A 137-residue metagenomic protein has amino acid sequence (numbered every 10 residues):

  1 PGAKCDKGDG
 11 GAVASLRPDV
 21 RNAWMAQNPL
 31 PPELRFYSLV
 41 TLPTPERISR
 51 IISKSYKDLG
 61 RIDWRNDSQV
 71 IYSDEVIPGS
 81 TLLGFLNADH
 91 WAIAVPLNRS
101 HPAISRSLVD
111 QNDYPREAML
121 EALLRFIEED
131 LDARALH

Functional and structural regions predicted by a protein language model:
P1-H137: Helical cap/lid subdomain of alpha/beta-hydrolase-fold lipid enzymes that gates access to the catalytic pocket
